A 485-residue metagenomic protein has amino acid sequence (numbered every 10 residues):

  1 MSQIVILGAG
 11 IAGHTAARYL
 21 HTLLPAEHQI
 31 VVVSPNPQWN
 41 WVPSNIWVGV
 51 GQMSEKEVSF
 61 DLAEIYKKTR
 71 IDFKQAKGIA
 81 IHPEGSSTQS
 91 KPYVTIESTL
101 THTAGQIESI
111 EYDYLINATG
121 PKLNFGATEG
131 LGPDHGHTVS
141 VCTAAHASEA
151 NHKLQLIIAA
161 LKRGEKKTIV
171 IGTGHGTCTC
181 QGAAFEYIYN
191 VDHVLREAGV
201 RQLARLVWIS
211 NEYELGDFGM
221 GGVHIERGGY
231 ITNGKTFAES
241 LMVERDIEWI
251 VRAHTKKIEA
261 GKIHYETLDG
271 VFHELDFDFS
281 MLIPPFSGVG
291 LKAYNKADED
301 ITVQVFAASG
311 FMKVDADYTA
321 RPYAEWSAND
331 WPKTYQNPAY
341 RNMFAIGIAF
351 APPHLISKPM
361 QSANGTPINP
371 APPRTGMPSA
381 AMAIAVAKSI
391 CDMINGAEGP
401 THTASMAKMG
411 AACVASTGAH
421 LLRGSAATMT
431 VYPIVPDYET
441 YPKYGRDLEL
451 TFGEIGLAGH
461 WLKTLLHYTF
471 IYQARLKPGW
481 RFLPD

Functional and structural regions predicted by a protein language model:
S2-Q75, H175-G229: Beta1-alpha1 glycine-rich phosphate/pyrophosphate-binding loop at the start of Rossmann-like nucleotide-binding domains
V5-L7, S109-G120, L275-F286, M343: Short hydrophobic core segments
K68-V94, D192-D317, P322-Y323, E398-P400: A Rossmann-like FAD-binding core segment of flavoenzymes
K74-E186, N190-G199, M281: FAD-binding core/adjacent interface of flavoenzyme oxidoreductases
N124, P133-E165, I283-M377: FAD-site-proximal beta/loop scaffold in flavoenzymes
N151, Q155-E244, E248-R252, P372-A411: Rossmann-like dinucleotide-binding core of oxidoreductases
T168-L195, V207-W208, T334-N369, H420-L422: Active-site substrate-recognition segment that forms the wall of the catalytic cavity or substrate channel
T375-P378, M382-D485: C-terminal, flexible cofactor-proximal segment of oxidoreductases
